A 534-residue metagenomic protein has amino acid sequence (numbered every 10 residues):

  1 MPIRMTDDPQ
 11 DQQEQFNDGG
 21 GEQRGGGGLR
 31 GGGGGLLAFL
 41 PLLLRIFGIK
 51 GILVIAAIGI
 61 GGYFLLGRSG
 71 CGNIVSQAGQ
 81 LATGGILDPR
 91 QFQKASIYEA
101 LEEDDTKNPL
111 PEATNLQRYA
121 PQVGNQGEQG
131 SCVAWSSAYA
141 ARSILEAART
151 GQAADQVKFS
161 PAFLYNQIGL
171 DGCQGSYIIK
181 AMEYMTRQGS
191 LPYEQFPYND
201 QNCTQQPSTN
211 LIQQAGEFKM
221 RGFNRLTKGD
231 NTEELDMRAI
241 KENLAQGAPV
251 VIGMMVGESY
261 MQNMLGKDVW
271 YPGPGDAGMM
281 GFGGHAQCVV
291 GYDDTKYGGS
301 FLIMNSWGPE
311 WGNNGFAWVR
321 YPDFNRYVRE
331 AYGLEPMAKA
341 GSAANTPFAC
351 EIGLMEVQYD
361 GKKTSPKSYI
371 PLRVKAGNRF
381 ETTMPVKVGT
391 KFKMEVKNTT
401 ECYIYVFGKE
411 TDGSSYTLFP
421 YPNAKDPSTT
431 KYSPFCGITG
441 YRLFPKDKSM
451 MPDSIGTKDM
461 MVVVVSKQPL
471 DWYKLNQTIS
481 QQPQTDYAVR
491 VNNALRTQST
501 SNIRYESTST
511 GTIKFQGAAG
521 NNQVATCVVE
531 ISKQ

Functional and structural regions predicted by a protein language model:
M1-G130, A134-T150, A154-Q156, C173-Y193 (+2 more regions): Structured alpha-helical subdomains that flank or immediately precede key functional sites
I3-R4, K94-A95, E99-A113, A138 (+2 more regions): Predominantly the structural core of cysteine protease catalytic domains
I52-V54, S131, P249, S300 (+2 more regions): Beta-sheet entry/capping signal
G124-S136, Q156, C173-Y177, T232 (+5 more regions): Extracytoplasmic/periplasmic, Sec-exported soluble proteins
C132, F282-G291, G389-E395: Conserved beta-strand/loop element in small beta-rich adapter and peptidoglycan-binding domains
S143-Q152, Q195-P197, N263-G266, S300-L302 (+4 more regions): Short, solvent-exposed loop/turn and secondary-structure capping segments
K158-N166: Short, conserved phosphate-binding/catalytic loop or strand-edge motifs used in phosphoryl-/nucleotidyl-transfer
A338-Q534: Secretory-pathway glycoprotein ectodomains that are cysteine- and/or Ser/Thr/Pro-rich
